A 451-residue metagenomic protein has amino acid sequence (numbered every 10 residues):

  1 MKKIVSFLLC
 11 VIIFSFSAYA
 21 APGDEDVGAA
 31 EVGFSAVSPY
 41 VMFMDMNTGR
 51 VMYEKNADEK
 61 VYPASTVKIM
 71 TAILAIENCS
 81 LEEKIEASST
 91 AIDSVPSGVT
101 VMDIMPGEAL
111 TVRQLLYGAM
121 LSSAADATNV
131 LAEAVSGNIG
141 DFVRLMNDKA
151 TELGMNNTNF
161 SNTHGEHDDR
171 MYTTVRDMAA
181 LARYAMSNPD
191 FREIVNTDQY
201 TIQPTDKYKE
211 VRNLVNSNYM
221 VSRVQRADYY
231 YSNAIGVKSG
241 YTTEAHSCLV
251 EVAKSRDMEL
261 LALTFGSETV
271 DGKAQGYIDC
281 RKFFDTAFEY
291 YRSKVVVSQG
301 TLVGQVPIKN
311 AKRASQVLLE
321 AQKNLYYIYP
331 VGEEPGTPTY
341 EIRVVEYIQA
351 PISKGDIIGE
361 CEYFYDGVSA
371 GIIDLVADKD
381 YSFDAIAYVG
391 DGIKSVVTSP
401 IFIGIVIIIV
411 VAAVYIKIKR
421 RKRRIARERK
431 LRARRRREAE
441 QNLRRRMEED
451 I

Functional and structural regions predicted by a protein language model:
K2-A21, G404-K419: Sec-dependent N-terminal signal peptides of Gram-positive bacterial secreted proteins and lipoproteins
S15-F16, L81, D206: Residues in and immediately flanking transmembrane alpha helices
A20-I194: Active-site-adjacent loops and short helices of periplasmic peptidoglycan-processing enzymes
M155-N159, D169-Y172, R176-I408, A412-K430 (+1 more regions): Domain-terminus/edge residues, biased toward the C-terminal soluble/receptor-binding domains of extracytoplasmic
R434-I451: Solvent-exposed, low-complexity, intrinsically disordered, charge-rich segments adjacent to transmembrane helices
